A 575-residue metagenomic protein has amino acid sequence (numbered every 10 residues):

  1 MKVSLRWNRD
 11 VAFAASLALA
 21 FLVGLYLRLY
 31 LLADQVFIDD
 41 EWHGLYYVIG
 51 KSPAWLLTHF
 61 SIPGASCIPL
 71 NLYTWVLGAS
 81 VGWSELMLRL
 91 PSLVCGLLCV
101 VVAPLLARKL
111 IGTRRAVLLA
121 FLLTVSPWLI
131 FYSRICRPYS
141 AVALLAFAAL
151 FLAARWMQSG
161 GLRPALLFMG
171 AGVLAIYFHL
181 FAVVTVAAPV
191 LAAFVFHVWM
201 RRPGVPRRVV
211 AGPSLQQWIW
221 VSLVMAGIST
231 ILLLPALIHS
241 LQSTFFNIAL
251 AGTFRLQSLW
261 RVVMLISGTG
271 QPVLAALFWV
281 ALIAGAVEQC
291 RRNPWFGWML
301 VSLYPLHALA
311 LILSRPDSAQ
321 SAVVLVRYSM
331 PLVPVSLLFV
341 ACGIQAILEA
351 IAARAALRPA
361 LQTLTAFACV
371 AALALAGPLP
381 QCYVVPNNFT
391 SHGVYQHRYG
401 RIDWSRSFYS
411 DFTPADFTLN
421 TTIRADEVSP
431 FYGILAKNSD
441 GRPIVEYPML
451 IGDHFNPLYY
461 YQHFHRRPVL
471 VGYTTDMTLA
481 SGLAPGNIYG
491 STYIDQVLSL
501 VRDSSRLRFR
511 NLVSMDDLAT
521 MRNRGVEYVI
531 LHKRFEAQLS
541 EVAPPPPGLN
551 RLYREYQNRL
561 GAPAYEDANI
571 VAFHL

Functional and structural regions predicted by a protein language model:
M1, F278-W279, N420-A425: Short coil-to-helix leader/linker segments, especially the first N-terminal amphipathic alpha-helix with its helix
M1-W7: Short, Lys/Arg-rich, polar N-terminal cytosolic tail immediately upstream of the first transmembrane signal-anchor
N8-V11, L357-L364: Bacterial N-terminal signal peptides that target proteins for export
F13-L17, F21-E349, A372-D403: Membrane-proximal helix-loop-helix interfaces that form the catalytic/acceptor-binding platform of multi-pass membrane
L223-M225, A360-A368: Internal signal-anchor transmembrane helix that establishes type II topology
P380-L575: Extracytoplasmic
